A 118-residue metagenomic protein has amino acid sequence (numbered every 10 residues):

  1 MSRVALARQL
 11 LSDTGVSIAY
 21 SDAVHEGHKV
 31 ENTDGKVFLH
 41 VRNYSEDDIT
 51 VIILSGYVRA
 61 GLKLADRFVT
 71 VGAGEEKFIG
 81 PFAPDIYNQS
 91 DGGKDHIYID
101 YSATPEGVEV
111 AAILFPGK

Functional and structural regions predicted by a protein language model:
M1-K29: Transition segment at domain starts
R3-R8, N88-K118: Terminal connector regions
G27-F38: Short, surface-exposed binding/anchoring microloops in extracellular/periplasmic proteins
K36, D48-T50, G107: Exposed beta-strand and adjacent loop surfaces of beta-rich binding modules that mediate intermolecular recognition
F38, T50-I52, F78: General beta-strand recognition
H40-S45: Asparagine-centered strand-capping/turn motif at beta-strand->loop junctions
E46-L62: Short, surface-exposed beta-strand/strand-loop-strand elements in extracellular ectodomains
A60-K94: Intrinsically disordered, low-complexity Pro/Gly/Ser/Thr-rich segments with frequent PxxP/GP/PP motifs and embedded
